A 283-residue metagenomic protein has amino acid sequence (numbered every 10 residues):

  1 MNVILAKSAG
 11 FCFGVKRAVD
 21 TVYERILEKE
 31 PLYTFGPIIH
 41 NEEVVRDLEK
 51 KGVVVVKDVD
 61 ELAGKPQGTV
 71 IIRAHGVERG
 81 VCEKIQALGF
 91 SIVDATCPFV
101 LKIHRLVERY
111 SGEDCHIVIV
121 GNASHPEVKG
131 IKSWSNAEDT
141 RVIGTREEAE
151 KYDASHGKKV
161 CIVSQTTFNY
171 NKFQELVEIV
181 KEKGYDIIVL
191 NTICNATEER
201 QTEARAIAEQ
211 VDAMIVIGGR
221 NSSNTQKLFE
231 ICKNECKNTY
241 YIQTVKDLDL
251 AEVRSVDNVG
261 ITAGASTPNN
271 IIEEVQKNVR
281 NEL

Functional and structural regions predicted by a protein language model:
M1-L283: The feature marks the mature, well-folded catalytic cores of soluble enzymes
